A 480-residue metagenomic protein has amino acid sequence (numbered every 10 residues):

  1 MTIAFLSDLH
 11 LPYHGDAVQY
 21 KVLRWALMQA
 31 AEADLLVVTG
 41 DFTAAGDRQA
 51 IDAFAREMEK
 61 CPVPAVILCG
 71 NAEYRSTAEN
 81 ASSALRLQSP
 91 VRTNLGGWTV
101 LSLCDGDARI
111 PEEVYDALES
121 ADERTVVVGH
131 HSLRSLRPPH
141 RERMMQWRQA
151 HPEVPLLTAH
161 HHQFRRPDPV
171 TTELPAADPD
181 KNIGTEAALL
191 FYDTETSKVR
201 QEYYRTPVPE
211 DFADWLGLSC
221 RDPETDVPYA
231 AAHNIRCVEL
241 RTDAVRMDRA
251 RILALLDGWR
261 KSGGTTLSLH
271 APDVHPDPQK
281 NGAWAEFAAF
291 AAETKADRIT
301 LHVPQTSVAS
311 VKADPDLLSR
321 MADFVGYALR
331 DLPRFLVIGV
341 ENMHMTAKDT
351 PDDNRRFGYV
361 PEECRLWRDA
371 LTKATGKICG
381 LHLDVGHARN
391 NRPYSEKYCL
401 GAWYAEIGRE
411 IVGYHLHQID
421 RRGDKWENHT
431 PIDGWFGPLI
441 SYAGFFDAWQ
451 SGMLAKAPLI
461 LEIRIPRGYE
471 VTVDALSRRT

Functional and structural regions predicted by a protein language model:
M1-A53: N-terminal active-site segment of His-dependent metallophosphoesterases
F5-S7, L35-D41, A65-N71, L103 (+5 more regions): Active-site neighborhood of phospho(di)ester-bond hydrolases with catalytic His/Asp-centered motifs
H10-G15, T43-Q49, N71-A78, V91-T93 (+5 more regions): Active-site environment of divalent metal-dependent phosphoester hydrolases
H14-V18, G40-E59, Y74-Q88, E112 (+5 more regions): Metal-dependent catalytic neighborhoods of phosphoester/phosphodiester hydrolases
L27-L35, T99, A108-P169: His/acidic metal-ligating clusters that form di-metal
E59, P64-V66, R137-V199: Conserved beta-sheet core of the metallophosphoesterase superfamily
P207-A296, G376: N-terminal pre-domain/capping segments
V208-W215, C220, E224-A231, A285-D297 (+3 more regions): Histidine-acidic metal/acid-base catalytic patches
